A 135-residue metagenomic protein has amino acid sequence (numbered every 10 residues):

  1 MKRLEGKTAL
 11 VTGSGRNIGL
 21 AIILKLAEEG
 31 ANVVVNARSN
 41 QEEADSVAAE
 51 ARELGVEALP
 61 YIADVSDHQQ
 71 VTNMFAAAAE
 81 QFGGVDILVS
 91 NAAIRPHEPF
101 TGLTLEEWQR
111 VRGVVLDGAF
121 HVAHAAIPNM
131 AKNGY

Functional and structural regions predicted by a protein language model:
K7, V56-E57, G84-V85, M130-Y135: Active-site loop of short-chain dehydrogenase/reductase
T8, G15-N17: Conserved glycine-rich cofactor-binding loop
A31-S46: Conserved glycine-rich Rossmann-like NAD(P)H-binding loop of the short-chain dehydrogenase/reductase
Q41-E42, I62-F75, L105: The beta1-alpha1 cofactor-binding region of Rossmann-like NAD(H)/NADP(H)-dependent oxidoreductases
N91-P96: Conserved NAD(P)H cofactor-binding loop of Rossmann-fold oxidoreductase domains
P99-F100, E107-R112: Substrate-binding pocket helix/loop in short-chain dehydrogenase/reductase
A123-H124: A short, exposed helix-loop element centered on a Lys and neighboring polar residues
